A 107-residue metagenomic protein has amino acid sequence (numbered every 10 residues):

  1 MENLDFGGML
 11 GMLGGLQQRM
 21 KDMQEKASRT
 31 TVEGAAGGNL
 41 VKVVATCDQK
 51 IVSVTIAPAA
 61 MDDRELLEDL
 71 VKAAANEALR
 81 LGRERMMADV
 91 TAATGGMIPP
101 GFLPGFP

Functional and structural regions predicted by a protein language model:
M1-E33, L81-P107: Long amphipathic alpha-helical segments used for membrane anchoring, targeting, substrate engagement, or oligomerization
F6-M9, R64, E68: Generic alpha-helical secondary structure
L13, Q49, V71: Residue-level signature of catalytic and energy-coupling elements of molecular machines, predominantly ATP/GTP-dependent
S28-T31, A35, L40, A60: Small cofactor-carrier domains centered on a conserved lysine used for covalent cofactor attachment
A35-V52: N-terminal intrinsically disordered, cationic/polar leader segments that include organellar targeting peptides
K50-L67: A short interface-forming secondary-structure element
L70, A74-R85: Stable alpha-helical structural segments in soluble proteins, enriched in small hydrophobic residues
